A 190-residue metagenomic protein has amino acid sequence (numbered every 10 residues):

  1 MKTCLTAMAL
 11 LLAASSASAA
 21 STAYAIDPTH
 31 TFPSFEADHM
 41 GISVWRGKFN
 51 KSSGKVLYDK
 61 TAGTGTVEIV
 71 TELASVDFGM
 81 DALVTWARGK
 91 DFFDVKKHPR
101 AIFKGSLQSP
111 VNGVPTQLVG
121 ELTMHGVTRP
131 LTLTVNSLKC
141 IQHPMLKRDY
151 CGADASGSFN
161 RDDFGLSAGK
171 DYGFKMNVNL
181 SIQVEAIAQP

Functional and structural regions predicted by a protein language model:
M1-L5: Positively charged n-region of N-terminal signal peptides that target proteins for export
T6-L12: Hydrophobic helical h-region of N-terminal Sec-dependent signal peptides in bacterial secretory/periplasmic proteins
A13-S18: N-terminal signal peptide c-region/cleavage motif recognized by signal peptidases
A19-P190: Low-complexity, acidic/polar, glycine-enriched regions of mature
